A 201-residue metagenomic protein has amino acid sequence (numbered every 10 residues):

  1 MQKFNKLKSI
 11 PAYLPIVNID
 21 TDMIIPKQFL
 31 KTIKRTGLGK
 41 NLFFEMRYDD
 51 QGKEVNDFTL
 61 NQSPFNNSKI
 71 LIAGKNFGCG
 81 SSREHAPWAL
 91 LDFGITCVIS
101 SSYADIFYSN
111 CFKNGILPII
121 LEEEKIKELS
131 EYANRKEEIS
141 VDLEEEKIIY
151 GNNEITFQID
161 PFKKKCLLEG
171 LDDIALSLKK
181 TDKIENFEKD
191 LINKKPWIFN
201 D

Functional and structural regions predicted by a protein language model:
M1-L42: Polybasic, low-complexity association/targeting segments
F4, D22, K69-I70, L91 (+1 more regions): General secondary-structure edge motif
N5, D49, C79-R83, P161-E169: Short, Lys/Arg-enriched charge-dense amphipathic segments
I10, P15-I16, K27-Q28, E45-M46 (+5 more regions): Fold-independent oxyanion-binding glycine-rich loops and adjacent beta-strand/coil segments at enzyme active sites
I25, N110-K113, N153: Short acidic, glycine/serine/threonine-rich loops at helix termini
T32-K136, L143: Feature captures the catalytic cores and cofactor-binding loops of soluble hydro-lyases/lyases that act on carboxylate
L117-P196, N200: Acidic, glycine-rich flexible loop/linker segments
